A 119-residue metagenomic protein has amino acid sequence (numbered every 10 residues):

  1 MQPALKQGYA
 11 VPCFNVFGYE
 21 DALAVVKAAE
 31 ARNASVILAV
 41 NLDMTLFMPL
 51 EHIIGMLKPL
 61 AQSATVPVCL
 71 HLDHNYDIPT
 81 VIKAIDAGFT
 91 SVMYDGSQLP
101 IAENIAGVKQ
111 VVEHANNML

Functional and structural regions predicted by a protein language model:
M1-P12: N-terminal amphipathic alpha-helix/helix-capping segment at the start of soluble metabolic enzymes
Q7-G8, R32, M118: Structured helix-beta-strand junction loops
V11-N15, V36-V40, V68-H74, V92-Y94: Hydrophobic faces of well-ordered beta-strands that scaffold small-molecule active sites in alpha/beta enzyme cores
Y19-A64: Glycine-rich, positively charged N-terminal anion/phosphate-binding segment
E20-L23, L46-I54, H74-K83, S97-L119: Active-site-adjacent beta->alpha loops and helix N-cap segments on the catalytic face of soluble alpha/beta enzymes
R32-A34, D86-V92: Glycine-enriched alpha-helix->loop->beta-strand junction motifs that scaffold or abut catalytic
A64-H71, M118-L119: Short beta-strand/loop segments at the ligand-binding rim of alpha/beta enzyme cores
